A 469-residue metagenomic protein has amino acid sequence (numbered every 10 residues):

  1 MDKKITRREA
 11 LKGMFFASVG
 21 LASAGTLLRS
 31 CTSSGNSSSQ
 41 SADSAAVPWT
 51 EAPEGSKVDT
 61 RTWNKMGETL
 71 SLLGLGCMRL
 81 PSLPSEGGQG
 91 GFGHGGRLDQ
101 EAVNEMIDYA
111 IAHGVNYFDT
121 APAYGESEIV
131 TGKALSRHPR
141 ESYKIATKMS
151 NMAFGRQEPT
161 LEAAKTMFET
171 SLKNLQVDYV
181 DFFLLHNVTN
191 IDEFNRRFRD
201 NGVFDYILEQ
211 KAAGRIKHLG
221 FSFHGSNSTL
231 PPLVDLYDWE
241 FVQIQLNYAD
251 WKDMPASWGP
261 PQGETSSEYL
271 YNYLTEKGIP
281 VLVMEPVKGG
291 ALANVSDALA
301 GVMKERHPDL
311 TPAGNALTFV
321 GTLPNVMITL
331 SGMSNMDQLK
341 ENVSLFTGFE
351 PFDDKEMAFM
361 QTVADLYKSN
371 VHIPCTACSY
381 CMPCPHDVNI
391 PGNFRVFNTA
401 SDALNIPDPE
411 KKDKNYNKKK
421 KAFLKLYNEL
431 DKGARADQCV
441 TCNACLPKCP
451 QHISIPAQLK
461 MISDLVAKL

Functional and structural regions predicted by a protein language model:
D2-Y143, Y206: N-terminal binding-site loop/beta-alpha segment at the start of enzyme catalytic domains that lines or forms
W63, L75, F118, T131 (+8 more regions): Conserved, mostly hydrophobic/aromatic
G74, D119, D181-L184, G220 (+2 more regions): Conserved beta-strand positions in the central sheet of alpha/beta enzyme cores
G96-Y109, T160-N174, G225-P231, A313-A316: Short, acidic/polar
S142-G155: A short, structured active-site edge motif that brings together acidic residues
L175-E193: Active-site groove signature of glycoside hydrolases
V188-V388, G392-R395, D402-K420, P447 (+1 more regions): Beta/alpha (TIM)-barrel catalytic core signal, keyed to glycine-rich beta->alpha loops juxtaposed to Asp/Glu that bind
T362-T376, L426-N443: Immediate flanking context of iron-sulfur cluster ligation sites
